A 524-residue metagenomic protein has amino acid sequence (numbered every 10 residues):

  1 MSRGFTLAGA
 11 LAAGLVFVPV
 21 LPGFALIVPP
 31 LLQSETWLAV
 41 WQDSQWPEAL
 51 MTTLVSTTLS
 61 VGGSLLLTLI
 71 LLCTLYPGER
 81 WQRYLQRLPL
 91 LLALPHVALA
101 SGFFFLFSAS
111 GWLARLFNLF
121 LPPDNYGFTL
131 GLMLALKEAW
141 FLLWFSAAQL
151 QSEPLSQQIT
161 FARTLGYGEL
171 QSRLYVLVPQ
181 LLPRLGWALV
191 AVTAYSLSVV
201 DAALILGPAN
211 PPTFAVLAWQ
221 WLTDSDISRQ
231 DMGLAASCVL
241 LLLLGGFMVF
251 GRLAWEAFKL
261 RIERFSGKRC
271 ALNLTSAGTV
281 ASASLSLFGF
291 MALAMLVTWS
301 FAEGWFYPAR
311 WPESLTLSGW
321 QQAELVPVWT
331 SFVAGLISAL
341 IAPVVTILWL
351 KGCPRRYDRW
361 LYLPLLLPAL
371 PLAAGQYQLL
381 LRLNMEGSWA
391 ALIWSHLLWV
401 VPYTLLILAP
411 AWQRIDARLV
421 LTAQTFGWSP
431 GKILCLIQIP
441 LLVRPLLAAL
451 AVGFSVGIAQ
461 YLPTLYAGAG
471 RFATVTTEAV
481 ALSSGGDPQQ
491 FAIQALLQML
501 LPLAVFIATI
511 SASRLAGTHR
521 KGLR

Functional and structural regions predicted by a protein language model:
S2-L32, D43-Q151, Q180, R184-D201 (+9 more regions): Membrane-water interface segments at the C-terminal ends of transmembrane alpha-helices in multi-pass inner-membrane
V28-L38, S108-L119, A209-V216, F258-E263 (+2 more regions): Peri-membrane helix termini and adjoining interfacial loops of integral membrane proteins
Q151-S156, T160-L181, L421-L442: Short helix-to-coil transition segments within interhelical loops that connect adjacent transmembrane helices
T160-S172, L260-A271, P308-L317: Juxtamembrane inter-helical linkers in multi-pass membrane proteins
D201-S228, P308-R310, Y461-Q489: Glycine-rich helix-loop "coupling/hinge" segments at transmembrane-helix boundaries in multipass transporters
W221, S225-C238, L242: Helix-loop-helix hairpin linking two adjacent transmembrane segments in secondary transporters
G246-I262: C-terminal membrane-cytosol helix-exit motif in multi-pass small-molecule transporters
K259-A271, S513-R524: Short cytosolic juxtamembrane segments of multi-pass membrane proteins
